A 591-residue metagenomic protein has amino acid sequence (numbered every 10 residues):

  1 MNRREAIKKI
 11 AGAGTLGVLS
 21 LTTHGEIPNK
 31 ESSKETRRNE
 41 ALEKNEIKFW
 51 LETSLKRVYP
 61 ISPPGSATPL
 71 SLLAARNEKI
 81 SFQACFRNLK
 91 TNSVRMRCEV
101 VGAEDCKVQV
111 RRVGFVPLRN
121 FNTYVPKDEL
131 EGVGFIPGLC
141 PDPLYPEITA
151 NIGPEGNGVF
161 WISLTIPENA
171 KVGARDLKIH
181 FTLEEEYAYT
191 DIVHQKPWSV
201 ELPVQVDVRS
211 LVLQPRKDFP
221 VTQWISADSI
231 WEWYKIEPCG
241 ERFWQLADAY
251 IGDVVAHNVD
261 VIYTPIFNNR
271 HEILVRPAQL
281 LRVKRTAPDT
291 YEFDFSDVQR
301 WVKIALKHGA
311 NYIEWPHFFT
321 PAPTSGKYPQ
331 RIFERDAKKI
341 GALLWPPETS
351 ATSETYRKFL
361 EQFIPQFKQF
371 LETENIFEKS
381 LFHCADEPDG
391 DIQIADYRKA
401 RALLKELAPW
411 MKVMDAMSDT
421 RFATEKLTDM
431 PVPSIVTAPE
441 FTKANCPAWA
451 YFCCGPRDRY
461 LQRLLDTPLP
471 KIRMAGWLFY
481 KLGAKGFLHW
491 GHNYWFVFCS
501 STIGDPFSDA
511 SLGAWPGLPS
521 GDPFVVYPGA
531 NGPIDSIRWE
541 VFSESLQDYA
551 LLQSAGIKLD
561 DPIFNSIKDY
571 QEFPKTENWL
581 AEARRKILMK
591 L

Functional and structural regions predicted by a protein language model:
M1, L21-A41: C-terminal segment of N-terminal export signals and the immediately downstream linker at the start of the mature
E5-E26: N-terminal export signals
S32-S66, L89-W161: Surface-exposed binding patches on compact interaction domains or structured appendages
S66, N77-Q83, K171-K178: Short, solvent-exposed loop/turn segments enriched in Ser/Thr/Gly
R87, N92-V94, T149-R216: Extended acidic/polar, glycine-enriched regions that form or flank non-catalytic beta-rich accessory modules
T165, D176-K178, T182-L183, W198-L407 (+2 more regions): Aromatic-lined carbohydrate-binding surfaces of glycoside hydrolases
L344, E348-Y356, L360-Y397, A402-M417 (+1 more regions): Catalytic domains of carbohydrate-active enzymes that cleave complex glycans
M430-A510: Catalytic-core region of carbohydrate-active enzymes that cleave or remodel glycosidic bonds
